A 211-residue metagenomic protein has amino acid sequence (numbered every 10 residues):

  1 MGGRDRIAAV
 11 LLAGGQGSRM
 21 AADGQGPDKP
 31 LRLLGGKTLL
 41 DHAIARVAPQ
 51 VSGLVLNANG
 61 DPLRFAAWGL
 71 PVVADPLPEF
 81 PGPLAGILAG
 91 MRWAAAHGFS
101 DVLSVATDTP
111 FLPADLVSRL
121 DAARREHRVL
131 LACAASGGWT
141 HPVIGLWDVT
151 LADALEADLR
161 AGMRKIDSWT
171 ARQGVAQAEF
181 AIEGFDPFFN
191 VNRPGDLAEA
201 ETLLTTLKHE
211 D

Functional and structural regions predicted by a protein language model:
G2-M163, A171-P187, P194-K208: Nucleotide and nucleotide-moiety/phosphate-recognizing core
